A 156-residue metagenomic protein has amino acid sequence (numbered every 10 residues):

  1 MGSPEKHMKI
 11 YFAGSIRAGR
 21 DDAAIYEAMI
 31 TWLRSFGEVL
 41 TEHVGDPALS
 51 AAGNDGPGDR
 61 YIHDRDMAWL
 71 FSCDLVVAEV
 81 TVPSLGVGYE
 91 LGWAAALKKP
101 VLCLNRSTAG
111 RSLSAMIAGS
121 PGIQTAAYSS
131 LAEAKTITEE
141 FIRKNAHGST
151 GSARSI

Functional and structural regions predicted by a protein language model:
M1-I156: Conserved catalytic or regulatory cores that recognize and/or transform ribose-phosphate-containing ligands
